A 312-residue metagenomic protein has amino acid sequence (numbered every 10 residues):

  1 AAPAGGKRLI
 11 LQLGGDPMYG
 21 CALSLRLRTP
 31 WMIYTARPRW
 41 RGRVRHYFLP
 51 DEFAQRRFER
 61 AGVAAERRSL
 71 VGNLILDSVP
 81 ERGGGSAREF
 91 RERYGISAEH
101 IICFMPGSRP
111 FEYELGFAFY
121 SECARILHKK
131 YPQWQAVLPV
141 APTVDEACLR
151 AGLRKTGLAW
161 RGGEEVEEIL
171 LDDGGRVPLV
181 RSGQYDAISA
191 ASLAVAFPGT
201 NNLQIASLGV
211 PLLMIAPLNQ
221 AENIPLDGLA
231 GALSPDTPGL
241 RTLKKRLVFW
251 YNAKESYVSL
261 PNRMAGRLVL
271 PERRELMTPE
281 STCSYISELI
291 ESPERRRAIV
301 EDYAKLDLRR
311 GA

Functional and structural regions predicted by a protein language model:
A1-E92, F104-E114, I126, K130 (+2 more regions): Active-site and donor-binding regions of nucleotide-sugar-utilizing enzymes
Q12-L13, V180-T237: A donor-sugar binding/catalytic signature common to diverse glycosyltransferases and related nucleotide-sugar
D16-P30, N223-T237, T242: Acceptor-binding helix/loop patch of EC 2.4 sugar-transfer enzymes, predominantly nucleotide-sugar-dependent
R45, H100, A191-L193: Conserved acidic residues
S97-C103, W134-Q135: Charged active-site motifs of nucleotide-sugar-dependent glycosyltransferases
S108-K155: Conserved catalytic-core segment of nucleotide-activated headgroup transferases in glycan assembly
A151-G183: Nucleotide-activated donor-binding/catalytic signature segment of Leloir-type glycosyltransferases, i.e., the conserved
L233-A312: Leloir-type glycosyltransferase catalytic cores
